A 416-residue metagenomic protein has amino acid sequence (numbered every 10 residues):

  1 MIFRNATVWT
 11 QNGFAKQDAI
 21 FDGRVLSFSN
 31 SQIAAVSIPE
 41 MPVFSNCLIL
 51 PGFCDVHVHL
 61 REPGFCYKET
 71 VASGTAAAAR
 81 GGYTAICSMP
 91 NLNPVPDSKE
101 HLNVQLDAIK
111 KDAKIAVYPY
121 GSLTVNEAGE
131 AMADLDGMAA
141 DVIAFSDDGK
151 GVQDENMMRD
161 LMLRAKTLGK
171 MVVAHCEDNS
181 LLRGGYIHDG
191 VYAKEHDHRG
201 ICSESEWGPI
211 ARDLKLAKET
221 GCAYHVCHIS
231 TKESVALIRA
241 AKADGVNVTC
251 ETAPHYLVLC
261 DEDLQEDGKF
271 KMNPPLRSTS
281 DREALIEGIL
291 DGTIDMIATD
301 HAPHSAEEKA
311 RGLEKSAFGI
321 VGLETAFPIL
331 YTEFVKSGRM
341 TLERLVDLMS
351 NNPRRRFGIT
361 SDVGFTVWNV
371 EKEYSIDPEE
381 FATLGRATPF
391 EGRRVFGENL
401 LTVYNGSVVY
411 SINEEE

Functional and structural regions predicted by a protein language model:
M1-P51: Histidine-rich, glycine-flanked metal-binding segment
A6, G312-K315, V363-E416: C-terminal cap of metal-dependent C-N hydrolases
A6, V25, N46, H57 (+13 more regions): Divalent metal-coordination and catalytic microenvironments
C47-I109: Metal-associated gating/positioning segment near the N- to mid-region
V56-E69, L92, Y118-A131, G149 (+1 more regions): Active-site mouth loops of central-metabolism enzymes
D107-L123: A glycine-rich helix N-cap at a beta->alpha junction
M132-I297: Histidine/acidic residue-rich metal-binding segments in metalloenzymes
E195-A223, L290, D295-I297, A302-W368: His/Asp/Glu-enriched, well-ordered alpha-helical/loop segment that forms or immediately abuts the divalent-metal
